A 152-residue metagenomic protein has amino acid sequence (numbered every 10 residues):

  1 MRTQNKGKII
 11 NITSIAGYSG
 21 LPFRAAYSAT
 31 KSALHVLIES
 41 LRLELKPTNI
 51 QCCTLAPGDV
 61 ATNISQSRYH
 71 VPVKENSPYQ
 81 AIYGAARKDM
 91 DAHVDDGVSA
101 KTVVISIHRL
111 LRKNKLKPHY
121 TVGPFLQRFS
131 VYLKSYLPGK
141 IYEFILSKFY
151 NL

Functional and structural regions predicted by a protein language model:
M1-N5: A short helix-coil junction within the Rossmann-fold of NAD(P)-dependent oxidoreductases
N11: Rossmann-fold scaffold of SDR-type NAD(P)-dependent oxidoreductases
S14: Residue(s) in the substrate-gating loop at a strand-loop-helix junction that position the organic substrate next
S19-A25: Active-site loop immediately N-terminal to the catalytic Tyr-X3-Lys motif of short-chain dehydrogenase/reductase
T30-A33: Active-site helix of classical SDR
R42, K46-V94: C-terminal beta-strand-loop-alpha-helix "lid" module of Rossmann-like NAD(P)-dependent dehydrogenases
C52, D91-S135: Core catalytic loop region at the nicotinamide-binding pocket of NAD(P)H-dependent oxidoreductases
K140-L152: Non-catalytic terminal and boundary segments that flank Rossmann-like NAD(P)-dependent oxidoreductase
